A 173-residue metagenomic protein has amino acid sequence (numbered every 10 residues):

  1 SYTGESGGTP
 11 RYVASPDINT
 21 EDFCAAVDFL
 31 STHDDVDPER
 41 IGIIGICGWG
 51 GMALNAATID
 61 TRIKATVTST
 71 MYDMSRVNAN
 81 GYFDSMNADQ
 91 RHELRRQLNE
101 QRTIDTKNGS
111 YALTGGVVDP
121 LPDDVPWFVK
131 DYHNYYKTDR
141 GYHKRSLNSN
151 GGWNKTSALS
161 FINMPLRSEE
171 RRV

Functional and structural regions predicted by a protein language model:
S1-T3, Y72: Short beta-to-alpha linker loops that shape the active-site pocket of alpha/beta-hydrolase fold enzymes
T3-P38: Catalytic nucleophile-loop/oxyanion-hole region of alpha/beta-hydrolase and closely related hydrolase-like folds
I18-E21, M52, E93, W127 (+1 more regions): Conserved active-site and cofactor/substrate-binding residues in soluble primary-metabolism enzymes
D35-C47: Alpha/beta-hydrolase fold nucleophile elbow
G45-N55: Glycine-rich nucleophile elbow surrounding the catalytic serine of serine-hydrolase chemistry
L54-D139: Alpha/beta-hydrolase-fold enzymes
K137-L166: Hydrophobic, aromatic-rich cap/lid helix
E170-V173: Conserved small/polar residues in nucleotide/adenosyl-binding loops
